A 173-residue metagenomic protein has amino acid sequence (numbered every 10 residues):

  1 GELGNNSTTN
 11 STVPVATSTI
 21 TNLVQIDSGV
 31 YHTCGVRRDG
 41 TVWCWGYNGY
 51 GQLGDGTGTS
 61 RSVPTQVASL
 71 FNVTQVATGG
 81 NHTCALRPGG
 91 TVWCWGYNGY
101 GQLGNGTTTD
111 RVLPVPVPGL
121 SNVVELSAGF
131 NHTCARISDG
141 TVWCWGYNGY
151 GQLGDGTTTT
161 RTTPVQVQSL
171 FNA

Functional and structural regions predicted by a protein language model:
G1-V13, W43-V63, W93-L113, W143-T163: Short glycine/serine- and acidic-residue-enriched loop/turn motifs that recur at repeat junctions
T9, T19-L23, T59, L70-V73 (+4 more regions): Short coil/turn segments at the loop-to-beta-strand junctions that recur within blades of beta-propeller repeat folds
V15-S18, T65-A68, V115-P118, V165-Q168: Beta-propeller fold detector
V30-Y31, G40, N81, G90 (+2 more regions): Short coil/turn segments that connect the beta-strands within blades of beta-propeller domains
H32-G35, C44, H82-A85, C94 (+2 more regions): Conserved core positions of repeat-based scaffolds
